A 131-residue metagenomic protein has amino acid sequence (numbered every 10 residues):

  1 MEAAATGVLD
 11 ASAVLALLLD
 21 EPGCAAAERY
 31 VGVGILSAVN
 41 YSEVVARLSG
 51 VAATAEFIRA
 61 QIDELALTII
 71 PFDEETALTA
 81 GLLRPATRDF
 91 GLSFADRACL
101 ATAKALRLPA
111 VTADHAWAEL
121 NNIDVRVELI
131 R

Functional and structural regions predicted by a protein language model:
M1-A4, L100, K104-R131: Acidic, PIN/NYN-like endoribonuclease modules and their adjacent C-terminal/linker elements
M1-L36, L48-A60: Short, well-structured N-terminal submotif of metal-dependent ribonuclease cores
E2, T68-V111: Active-site neighborhoods of divalent-metal-dependent phosphate/nucleic-acid chemistry enzymes
L9-D10, L36-A38, L92-F94, D114 (+1 more regions): Histidine- and aromatic-rich ligand-binding microenvironments
A13-V14, N40, T76, A98-C99 (+1 more regions): Alpha-helix capping/helix-boundary segments
V51-A55, T87-R88, V127-I130: Short, hinge-like loop/turn segments at secondary-structure boundaries
